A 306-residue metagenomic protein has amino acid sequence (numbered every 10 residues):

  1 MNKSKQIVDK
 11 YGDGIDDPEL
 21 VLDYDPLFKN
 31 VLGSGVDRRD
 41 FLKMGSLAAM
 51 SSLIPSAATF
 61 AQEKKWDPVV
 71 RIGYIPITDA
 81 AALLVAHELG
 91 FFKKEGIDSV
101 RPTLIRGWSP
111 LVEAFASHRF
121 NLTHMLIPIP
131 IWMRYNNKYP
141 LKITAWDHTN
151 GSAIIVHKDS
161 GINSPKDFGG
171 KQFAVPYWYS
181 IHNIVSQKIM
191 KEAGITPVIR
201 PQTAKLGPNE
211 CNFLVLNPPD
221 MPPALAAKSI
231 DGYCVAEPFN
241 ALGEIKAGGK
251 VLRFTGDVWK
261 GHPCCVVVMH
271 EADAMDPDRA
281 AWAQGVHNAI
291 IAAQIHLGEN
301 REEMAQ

Functional and structural regions predicted by a protein language model:
M1-V36, D40: N-terminal secretory signal peptides
Q6-G14, W66-V70, Q306: An extracytoplasmic/periplasmic, membrane-proximal ligand-sensing/linker region
D23, Q62-L216, M221-A227, D231-A241 (+1 more regions): Short, glycine-/small- and polar/acidic-enriched structural segments that line small-molecule recognition paths
S34, D40-A61: N-terminal export signals
S46-L47, F120, I230, N288-I295: Solvent-exposed alpha-helix faces
I154-I155, V266-M269: Short glycine- and hydrophobic/aromatic-rich loop-to-beta-strand nucleating segment in the catalytic cores
M275-Q306: Secondary-structure end/capping motifs
